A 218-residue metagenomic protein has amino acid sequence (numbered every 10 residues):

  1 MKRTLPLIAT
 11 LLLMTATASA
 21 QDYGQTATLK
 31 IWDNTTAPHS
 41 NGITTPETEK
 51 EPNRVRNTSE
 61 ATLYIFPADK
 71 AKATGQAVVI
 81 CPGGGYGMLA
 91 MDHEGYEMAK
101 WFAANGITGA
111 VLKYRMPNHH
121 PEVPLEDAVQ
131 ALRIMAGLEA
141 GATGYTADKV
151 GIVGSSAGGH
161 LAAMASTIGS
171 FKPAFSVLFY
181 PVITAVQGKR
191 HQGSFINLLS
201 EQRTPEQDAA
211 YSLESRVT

Functional and structural regions predicted by a protein language model:
M1-Q25: Bacterial Sec-dependent N-terminal signal peptides
Q21-K72: N-terminal cap/lid segment of alpha/beta-hydrolase-fold proteins
K72-A73, P205-T218: Serine-hydrolase catalytic core
T74-G83: Short beta-strand element of the alpha/beta-hydrolase
A77, A103-A110, F175: A fold-wide structural signal in alpha/beta-hydrolase
G84, K113-P117, V182: Short beta-to-alpha linker loops that shape the active-site pocket of alpha/beta-hydrolase fold enzymes
L89-A99, A110-K149: Catalytic nucleophile-loop/oxyanion-hole region of alpha/beta-hydrolase and closely related hydrolase-like folds
Q130-L198, D208-A209, L213: Primarily recognizes the serine-hydrolase "nucleophile elbow" in alpha/beta-hydrolase and SGNH/GDSL folds
